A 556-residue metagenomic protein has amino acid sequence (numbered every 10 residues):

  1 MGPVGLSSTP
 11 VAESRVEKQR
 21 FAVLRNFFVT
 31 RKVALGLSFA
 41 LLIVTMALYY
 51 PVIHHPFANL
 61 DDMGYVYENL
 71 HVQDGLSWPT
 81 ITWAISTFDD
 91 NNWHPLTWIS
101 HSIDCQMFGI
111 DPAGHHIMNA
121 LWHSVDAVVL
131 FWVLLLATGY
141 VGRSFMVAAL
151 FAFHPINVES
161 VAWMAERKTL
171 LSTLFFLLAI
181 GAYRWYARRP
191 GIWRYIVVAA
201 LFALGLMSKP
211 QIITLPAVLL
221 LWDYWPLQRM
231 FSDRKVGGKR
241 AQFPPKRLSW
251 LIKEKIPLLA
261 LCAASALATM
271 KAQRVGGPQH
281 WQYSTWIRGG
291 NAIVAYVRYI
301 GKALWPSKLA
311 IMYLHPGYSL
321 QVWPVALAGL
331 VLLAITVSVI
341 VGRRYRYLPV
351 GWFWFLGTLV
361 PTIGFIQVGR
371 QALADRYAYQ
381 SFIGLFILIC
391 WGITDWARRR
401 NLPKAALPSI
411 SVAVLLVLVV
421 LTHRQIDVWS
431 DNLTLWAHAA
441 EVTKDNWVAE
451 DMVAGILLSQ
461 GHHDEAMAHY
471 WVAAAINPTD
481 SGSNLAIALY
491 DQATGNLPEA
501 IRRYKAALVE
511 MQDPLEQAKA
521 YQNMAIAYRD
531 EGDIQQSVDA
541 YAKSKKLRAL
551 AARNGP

Functional and structural regions predicted by a protein language model:
G2-N496, N523: Polytopic membrane enzymes that build or remodel cell-surface glycoconjugates and lipids
A439, V472-A473, A506-E510, K543-S544: Canonical positions in the second alpha-helix
K444, P478, Q512-L515, A549: Short coil turns that delineate tetratricopeptide repeat
V448, G482, E516-K519, R553: Start-of-helix register in tetratricopeptide repeats
I456, I476, Y490, A507 (+3 more regions): TPR/TPR-like alpha-solenoid repeats
Q522, Q535-L550: TPR/TPR-like (Sel1-like) alpha-helical repeat modules
